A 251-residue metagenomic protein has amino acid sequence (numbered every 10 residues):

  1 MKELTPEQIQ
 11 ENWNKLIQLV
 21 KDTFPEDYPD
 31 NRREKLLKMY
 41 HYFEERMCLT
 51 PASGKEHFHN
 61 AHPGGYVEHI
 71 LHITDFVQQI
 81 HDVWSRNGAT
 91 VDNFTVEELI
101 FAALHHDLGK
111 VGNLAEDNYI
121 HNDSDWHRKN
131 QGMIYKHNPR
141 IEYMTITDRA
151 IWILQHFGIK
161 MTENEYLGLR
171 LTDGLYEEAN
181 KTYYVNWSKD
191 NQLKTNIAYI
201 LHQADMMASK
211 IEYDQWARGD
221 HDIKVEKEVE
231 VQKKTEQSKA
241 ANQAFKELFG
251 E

Functional and structural regions predicted by a protein language model:
M1-K129: Acidic/His-rich, divalent-metal-binding segments that scaffold phosphate/diphosphate chemistry
K2, L16, I200, E236-A240: Generic signature of intrinsically disordered, low-complexity, basic-rich segments and short cationic peptides
E26, D30, H121, H137-P139 (+2 more regions): Intrinsically disordered, low-complexity regions enriched in small/polar residues
H59-G64, E68, I80, D92-D220: Divalent metal-dependent catalytic cores for phosphoryl transfer on phosphate-bearing substrates
V225-E236: Acidic, proline-/serine-/threonine-rich low-complexity intrinsically disordered repeat tracts
E236-E251: Short linear clamp-binding motif
